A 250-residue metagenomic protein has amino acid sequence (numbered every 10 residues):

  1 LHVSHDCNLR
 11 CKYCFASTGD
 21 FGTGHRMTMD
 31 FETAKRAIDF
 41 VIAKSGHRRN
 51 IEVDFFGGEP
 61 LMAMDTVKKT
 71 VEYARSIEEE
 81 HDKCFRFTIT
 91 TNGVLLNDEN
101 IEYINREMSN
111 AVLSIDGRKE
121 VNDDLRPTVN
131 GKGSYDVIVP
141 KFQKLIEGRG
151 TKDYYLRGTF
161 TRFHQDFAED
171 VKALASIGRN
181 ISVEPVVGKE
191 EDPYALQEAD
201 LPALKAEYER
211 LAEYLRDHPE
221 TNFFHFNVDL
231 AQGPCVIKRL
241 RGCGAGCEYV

Functional and structural regions predicted by a protein language model:
L1-E102, E107: Conserved alpha-helical substructure of the radical SAM core
S17-D20, F55-G57, G117-K119, R126 (+1 more regions): Short, histidine-centered active-site or binding-site loop motifs used for metal coordination, general acid-base
V53, F87-I89, A111, Y154-L156 (+1 more regions): Hydrophobic/aromatic residues located in beta-strands of well-ordered beta-sheets within soluble catalytic
I101-K119, N180-G188: Non-cysteine beta-strand/loop elements that form the S-adenosyl-L-methionine
E120, D124-Q143, E147-G242: Radical SAM enzyme [4Fe-4S]-AdoMet core and its adjacent flexible, acidic and glycine-rich loops/tails across
A245-V250: Active-site and channel-lining beta-strand-loop segments that bind or position nucleotide-derived/phosphorylated
